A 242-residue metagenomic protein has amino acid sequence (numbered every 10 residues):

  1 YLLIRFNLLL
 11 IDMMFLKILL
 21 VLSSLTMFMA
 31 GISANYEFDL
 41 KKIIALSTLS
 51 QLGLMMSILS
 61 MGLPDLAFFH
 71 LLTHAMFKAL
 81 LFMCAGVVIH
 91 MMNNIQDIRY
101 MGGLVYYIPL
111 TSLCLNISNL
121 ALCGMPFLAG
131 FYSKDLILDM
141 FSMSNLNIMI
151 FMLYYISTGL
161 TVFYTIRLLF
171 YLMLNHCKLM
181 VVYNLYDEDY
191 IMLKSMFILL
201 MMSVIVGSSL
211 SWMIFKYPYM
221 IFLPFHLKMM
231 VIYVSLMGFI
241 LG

Functional and structural regions predicted by a protein language model:
Y1-G242: Core, highly hydrophobic multi-pass alpha-helical transmembrane subunits of bioenergetic inner membranes
